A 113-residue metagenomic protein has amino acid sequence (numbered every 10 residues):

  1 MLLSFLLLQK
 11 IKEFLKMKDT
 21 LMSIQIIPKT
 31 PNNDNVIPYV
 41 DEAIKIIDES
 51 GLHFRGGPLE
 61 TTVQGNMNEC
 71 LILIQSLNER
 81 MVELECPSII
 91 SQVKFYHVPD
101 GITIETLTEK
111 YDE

Functional and structural regions predicted by a protein language model:
L3-K16: Short, Lys/Arg-enriched N-terminal segments with co-localized hydrophobic residues within the first ~10-30 amino acids
K16-E113: Charge-rich, low-complexity N-terminal segments
